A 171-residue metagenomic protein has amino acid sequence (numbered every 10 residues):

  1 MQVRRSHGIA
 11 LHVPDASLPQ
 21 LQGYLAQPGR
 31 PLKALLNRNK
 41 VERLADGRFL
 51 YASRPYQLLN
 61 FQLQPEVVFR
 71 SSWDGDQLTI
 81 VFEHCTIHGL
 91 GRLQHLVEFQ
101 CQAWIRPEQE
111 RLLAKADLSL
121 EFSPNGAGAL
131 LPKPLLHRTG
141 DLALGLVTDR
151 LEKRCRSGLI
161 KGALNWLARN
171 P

Functional and structural regions predicted by a protein language model:
M1-L58: Hydrophobic ligand-binding cavity/cleft-lining segments
M1-R4, N60-V67, G91-C101: Amphipathic hydrophobic-ligand
A10-P14, R54-Y56, S72-D74, R106-E108 (+1 more regions): Solvent-exposed residues in well-ordered beta-strands and their adjoining turns, especially edge/terminal strands
L11, Y24, T79-T86, G91-L93 (+1 more regions): Low-complexity, acidic/polar, glycine-enriched regions of mature
N39, P65-S71, Q100-P107: Hydrophobic/aromatic beta-strand elements that line small-molecule binding cavities or substrate pockets in beta-rich
R43-G89: Glycine-rich portal/gate segments that line the openings of hydrophobic small-molecule binding cavities
G91-D141: Beta-strand/loop substructures that line and gate deep hydrophobic ligand-binding cavities in soluble
L131-P171: A conserved amphipathic terminal alpha-helix motif
